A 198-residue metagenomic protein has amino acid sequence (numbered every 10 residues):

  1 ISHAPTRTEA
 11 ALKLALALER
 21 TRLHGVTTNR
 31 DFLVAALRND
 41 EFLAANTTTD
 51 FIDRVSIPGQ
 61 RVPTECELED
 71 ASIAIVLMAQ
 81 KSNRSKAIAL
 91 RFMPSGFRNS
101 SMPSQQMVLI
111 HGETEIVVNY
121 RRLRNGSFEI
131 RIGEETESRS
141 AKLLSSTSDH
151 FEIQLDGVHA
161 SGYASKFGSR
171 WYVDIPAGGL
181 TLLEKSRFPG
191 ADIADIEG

Functional and structural regions predicted by a protein language model:
I1-E135, S161: Catalytic cores of soluble metabolic enzymes centered on carboxylation/carboxyl-transfer
L43, L180-T181, G190: Short, charged/polar, Gly/Pro-enriched secondary-structure boundary elements
Q105-H111, F151-I153, V173: Short acidic-hydrophobic surface loop/beta-edge motif
V118-Y120, A141-L143, A160-A164, L182-L183 (+1 more regions): Generic structural motif
R122-A160, G168-S169: Conserved nucleotide-binding/hydrolysis modules and their immediate coupling elements across P-loop/ASCE NTPase motors
L155-S186: Structured, non-catalytic alpha/beta "coupling" segments that mediate domain-domain communication and provide generic
K185-G198: Acidic, low-complexity mobile loops and tails
